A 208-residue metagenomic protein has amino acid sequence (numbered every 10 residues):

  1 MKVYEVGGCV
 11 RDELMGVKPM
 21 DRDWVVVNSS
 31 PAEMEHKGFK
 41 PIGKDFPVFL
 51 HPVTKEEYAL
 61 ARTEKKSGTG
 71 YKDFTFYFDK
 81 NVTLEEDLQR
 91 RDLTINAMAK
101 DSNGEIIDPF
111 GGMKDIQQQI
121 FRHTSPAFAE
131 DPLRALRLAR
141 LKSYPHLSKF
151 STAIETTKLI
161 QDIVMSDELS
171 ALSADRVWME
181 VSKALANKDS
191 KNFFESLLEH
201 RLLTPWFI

Functional and structural regions predicted by a protein language model:
M1-I208: Catalytic cores of the polymerase beta-like nucleotidyltransferase superfamily and closely associated nucleotide
